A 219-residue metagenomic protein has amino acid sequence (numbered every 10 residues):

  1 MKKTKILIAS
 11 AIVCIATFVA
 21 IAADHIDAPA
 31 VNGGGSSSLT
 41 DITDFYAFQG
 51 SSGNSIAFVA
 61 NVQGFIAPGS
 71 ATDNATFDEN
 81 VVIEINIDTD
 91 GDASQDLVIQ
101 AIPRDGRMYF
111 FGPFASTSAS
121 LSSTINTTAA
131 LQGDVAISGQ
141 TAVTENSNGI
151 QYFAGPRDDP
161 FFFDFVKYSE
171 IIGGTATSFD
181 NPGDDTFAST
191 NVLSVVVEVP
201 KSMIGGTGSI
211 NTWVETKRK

Functional and structural regions predicted by a protein language model:
M1-A22: Gram-negative bacterial Sec-dependent N-terminal signal peptides
A22-K219: Surface-exposed extracytoplasmic segments
